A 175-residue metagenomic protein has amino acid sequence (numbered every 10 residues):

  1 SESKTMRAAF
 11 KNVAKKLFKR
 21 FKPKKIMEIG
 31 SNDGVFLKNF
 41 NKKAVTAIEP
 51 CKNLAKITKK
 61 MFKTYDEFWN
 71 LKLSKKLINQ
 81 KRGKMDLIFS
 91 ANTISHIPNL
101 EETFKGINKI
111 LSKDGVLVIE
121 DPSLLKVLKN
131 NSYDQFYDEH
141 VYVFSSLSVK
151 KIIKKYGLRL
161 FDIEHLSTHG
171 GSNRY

Functional and structural regions predicted by a protein language model:
S1-I57: Extended interfacial segments that mediate partner engagement and assembly in macromolecular machines
P23, K84-D86: Local beta-strand N-terminus motif with an aromatic residue
K60-K76: Conserved SAM-binding strand-loop segment of SAM-dependent methyltransferases
F89: A conserved beta-strand element that flanks and buttresses the S-adenosyl-L-methionine
T93: Hydrophobic adenine-recognition pocket in adenosine-nucleotide-binding enzymes
E101-V118: A short glycine-rich, Lys/Arg-flanked "PGG" loop and its adjoining helix->strand segment in the class I
I119-Y142, S146-S148: Short, glycine-/aromatic-enriched active-site segment of Class I SAM-dependent methyltransferases
L158-H169: Conserved S-adenosyl-L-methionine
